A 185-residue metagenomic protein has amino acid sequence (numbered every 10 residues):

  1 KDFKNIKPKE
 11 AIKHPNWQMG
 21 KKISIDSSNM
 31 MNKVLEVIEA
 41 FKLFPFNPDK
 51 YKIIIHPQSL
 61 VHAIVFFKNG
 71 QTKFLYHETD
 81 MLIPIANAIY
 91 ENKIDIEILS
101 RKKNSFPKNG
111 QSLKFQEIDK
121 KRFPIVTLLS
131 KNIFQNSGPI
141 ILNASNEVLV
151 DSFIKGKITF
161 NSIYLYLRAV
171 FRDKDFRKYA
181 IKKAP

Functional and structural regions predicted by a protein language model:
K1-P185: Catalytic, metal-anchored helix/loop core of enzyme active sites in primary metabolism
